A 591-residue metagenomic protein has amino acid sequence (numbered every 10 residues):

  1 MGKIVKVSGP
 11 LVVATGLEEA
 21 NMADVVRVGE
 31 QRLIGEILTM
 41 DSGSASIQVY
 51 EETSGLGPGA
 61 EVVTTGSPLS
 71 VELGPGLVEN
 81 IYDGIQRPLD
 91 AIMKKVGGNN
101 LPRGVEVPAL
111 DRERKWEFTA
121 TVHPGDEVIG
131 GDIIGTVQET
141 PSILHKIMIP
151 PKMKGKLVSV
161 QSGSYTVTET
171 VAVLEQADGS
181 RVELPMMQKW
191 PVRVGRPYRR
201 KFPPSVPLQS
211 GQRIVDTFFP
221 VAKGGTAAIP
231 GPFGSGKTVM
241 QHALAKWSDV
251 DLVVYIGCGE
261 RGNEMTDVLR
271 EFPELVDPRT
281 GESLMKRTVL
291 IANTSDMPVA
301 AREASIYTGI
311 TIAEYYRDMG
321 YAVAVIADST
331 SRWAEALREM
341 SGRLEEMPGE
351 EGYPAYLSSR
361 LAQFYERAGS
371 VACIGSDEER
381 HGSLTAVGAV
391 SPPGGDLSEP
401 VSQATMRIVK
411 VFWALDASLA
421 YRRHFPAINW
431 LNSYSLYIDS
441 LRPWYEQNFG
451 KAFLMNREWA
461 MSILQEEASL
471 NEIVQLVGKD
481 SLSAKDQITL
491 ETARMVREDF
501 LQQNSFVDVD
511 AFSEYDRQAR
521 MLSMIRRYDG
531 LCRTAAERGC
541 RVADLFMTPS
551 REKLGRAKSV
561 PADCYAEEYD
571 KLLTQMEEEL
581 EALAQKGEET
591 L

Functional and structural regions predicted by a protein language model:
M1-P102: N-terminal accessory targeting/assembly segments
L17, Q31, S67-P68, Q86 (+4 more regions): Short, surface-exposed secondary-structure boundary micro-motifs
T39-A45, P75-Q86, I143-G163, V182-R196: Short, compositionally biased
S42-A45, S67, M153-L157, I229-P230 (+2 more regions): Metallocofactor- and cofactor-centric catalytic cores in central/energy metabolism, strongly enriched
V49, S54, F118-E127, K156-T166: Short histidine-centered loop motifs in beta-beta connectors
K94-P141, H145-P150, T166-T226, M240-A243 (+2 more regions): P-loop NTPase nucleotide-binding/switch module
T217-F218, G224-S550: P-loop NTPase catalytic core
A536-L591: C-terminal amphipathic alpha-helical interaction region
